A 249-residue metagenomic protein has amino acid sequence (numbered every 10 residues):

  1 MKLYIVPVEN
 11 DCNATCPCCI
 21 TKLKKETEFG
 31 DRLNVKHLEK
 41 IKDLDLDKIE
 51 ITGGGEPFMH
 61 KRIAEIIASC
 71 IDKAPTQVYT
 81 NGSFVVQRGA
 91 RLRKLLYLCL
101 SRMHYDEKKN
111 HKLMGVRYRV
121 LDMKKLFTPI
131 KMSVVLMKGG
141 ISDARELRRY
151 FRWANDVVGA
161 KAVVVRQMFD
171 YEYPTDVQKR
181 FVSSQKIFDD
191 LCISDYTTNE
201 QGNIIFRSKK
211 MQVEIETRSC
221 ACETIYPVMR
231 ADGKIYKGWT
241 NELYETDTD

Functional and structural regions predicted by a protein language model:
M1-V35: Canonical Radical SAM [4Fe-4S] cluster-binding loop centered on the CxxxCxxC motif and its immediate flanking residues
V8, T15, T21, C99-Y105 (+2 more regions): Short loop/turn segments at strand-loop or loop-helix junctions that form parts of catalytic or ligand-binding pockets
C12, F84, Y105, M137 (+3 more regions): Short, solvent-exposed loop/turn segments at secondary-structure junctions
E28-D31, K108-E223, A231, T248: Radical SAM enzyme [4Fe-4S]-AdoMet core and its adjacent flexible, acidic and glycine-rich loops/tails across
V35-E50, H60-L147, W153-A154, K161: Radical SAM/AdoMet-radical enzyme domain recognition
P227-D249: Radical SAM enzyme core and accessory elements
